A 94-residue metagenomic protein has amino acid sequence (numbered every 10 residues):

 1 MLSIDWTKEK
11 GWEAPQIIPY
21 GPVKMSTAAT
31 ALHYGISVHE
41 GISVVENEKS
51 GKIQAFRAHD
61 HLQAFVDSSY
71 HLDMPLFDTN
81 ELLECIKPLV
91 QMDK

Functional and structural regions predicted by a protein language model:
M1-K94: Conserved alpha/beta cores of soluble small-molecule-handling proteins
